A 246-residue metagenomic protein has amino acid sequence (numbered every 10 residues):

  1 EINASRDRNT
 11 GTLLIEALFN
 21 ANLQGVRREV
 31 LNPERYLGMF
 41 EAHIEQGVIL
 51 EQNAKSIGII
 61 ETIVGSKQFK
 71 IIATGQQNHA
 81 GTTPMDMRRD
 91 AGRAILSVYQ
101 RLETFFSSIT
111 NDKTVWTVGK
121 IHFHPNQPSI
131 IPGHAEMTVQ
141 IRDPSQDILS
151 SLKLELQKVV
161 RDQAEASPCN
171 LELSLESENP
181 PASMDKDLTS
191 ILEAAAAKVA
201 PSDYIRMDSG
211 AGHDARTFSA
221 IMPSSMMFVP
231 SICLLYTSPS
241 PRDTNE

Functional and structural regions predicted by a protein language model:
E1-D147: Midchain, well-structured core segments that form catalytic/ion-binding scaffolds
Q77, V229-L235: A glycine-centered beta->alpha junction motif in the catalytic cores of kinase/phosphotransferase enzymes
T83-D86, S151, M184-K186: Short, solvent-exposed loop/turn segments at secondary-structure boundaries
F106-V115, A164-C169, V199-D203: Short secondary-structure junctions
T117-N126, T138-P144, L171-T189, G210 (+1 more regions): A short beta-alpha structural unit
L152-Q157: Short amphipathic alpha-helices in soluble, non-transmembrane regions that often serve as interface/regulatory elements
K186-M226: C-terminal hydrophobic structural anchor segments that stabilize assembly/packing rather than catalytic chemistry
Y236-D243: Conserved small/polar residues in nucleotide/adenosyl-binding loops
